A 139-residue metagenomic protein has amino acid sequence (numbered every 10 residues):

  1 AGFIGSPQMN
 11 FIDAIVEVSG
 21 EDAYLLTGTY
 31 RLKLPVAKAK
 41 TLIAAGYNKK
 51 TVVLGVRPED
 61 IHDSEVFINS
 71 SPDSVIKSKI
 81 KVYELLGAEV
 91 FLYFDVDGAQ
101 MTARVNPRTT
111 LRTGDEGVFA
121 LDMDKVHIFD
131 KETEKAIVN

Functional and structural regions predicted by a protein language model:
A1-I15, D122: C-terminal boundary and immediately downstream tail of ABC-type ATPase nucleotide-binding domains
I4-P7, E65, G87: Conserved NTP-handling cores and scaffolds of large molecular machines
P7-Q8, V18-G20, D60: Glycine-rich beta-alpha junction loops
D13, D22-I80, Q100, T110-N139: Glycine/charge-rich catalytic "coupling/switch" loops of P-loop NTPases
V18-D22, Y83-V90, K131: Short, conserved beta-turn/loop elements at beta-strand boundaries and strand-helix junctions
G87, P107-R108: A generic structural motif
A103-R104: Canonical phosphoinositide-binding patch of PH/PH-like domains
